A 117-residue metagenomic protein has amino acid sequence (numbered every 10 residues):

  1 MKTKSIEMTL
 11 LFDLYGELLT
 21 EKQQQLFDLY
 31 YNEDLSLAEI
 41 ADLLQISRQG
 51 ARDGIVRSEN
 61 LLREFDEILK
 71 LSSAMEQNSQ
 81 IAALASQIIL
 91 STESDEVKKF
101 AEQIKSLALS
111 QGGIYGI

Functional and structural regions predicted by a protein language model:
T3-G16: Short, Lys/Arg-enriched N-terminal segment that forms or immediately precedes the first helix of a structured domain
E21-N32: Short amphipathic alpha helix immediately N-terminal
E39-A41, A51: Hydrophobic positions on the alpha-helical face of helix-turn-helix-like DNA-binding modules
S47-R48: Helix-turn-helix DNA-binding motif, specifically the short coil turn and the N-cap/start of the second
E59-D66: C-terminal flanking helix
L69-V97: Intrinsically disordered, low-complexity basic tails/linkers immediately adjacent to helix-turn-helix/homeobox/MYB/SANT
K98-I117: C-terminal regulatory/oligomerization modules of transcriptional regulators
